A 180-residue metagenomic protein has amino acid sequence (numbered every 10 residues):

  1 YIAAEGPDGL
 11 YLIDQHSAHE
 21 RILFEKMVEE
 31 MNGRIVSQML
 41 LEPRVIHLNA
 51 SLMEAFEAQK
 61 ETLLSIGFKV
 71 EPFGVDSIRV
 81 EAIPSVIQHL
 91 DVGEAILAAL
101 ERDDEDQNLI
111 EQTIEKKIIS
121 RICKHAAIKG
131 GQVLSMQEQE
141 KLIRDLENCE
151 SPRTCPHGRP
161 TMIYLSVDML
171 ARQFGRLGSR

Functional and structural regions predicted by a protein language model:
Y1-R180: Long, charged low-complexity intrinsically disordered regions
